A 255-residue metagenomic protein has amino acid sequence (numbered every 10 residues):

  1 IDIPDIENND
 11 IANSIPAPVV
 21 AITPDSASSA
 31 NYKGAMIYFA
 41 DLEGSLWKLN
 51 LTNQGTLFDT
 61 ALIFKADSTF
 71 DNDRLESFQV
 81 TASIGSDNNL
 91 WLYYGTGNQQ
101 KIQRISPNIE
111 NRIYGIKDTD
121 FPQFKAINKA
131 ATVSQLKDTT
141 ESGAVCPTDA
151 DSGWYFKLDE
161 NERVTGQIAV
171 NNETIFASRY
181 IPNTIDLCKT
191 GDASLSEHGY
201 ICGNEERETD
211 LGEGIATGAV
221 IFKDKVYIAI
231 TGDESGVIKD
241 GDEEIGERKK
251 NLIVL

Functional and structural regions predicted by a protein language model:
I1-L255: Beta-propeller fold recognition
